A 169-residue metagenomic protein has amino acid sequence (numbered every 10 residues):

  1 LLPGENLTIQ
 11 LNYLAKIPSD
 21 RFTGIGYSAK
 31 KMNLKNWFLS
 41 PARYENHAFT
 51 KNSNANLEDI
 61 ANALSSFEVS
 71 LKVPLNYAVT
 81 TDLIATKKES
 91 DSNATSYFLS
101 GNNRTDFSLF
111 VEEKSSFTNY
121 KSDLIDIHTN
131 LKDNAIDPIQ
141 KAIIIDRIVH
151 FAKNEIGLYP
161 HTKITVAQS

Functional and structural regions predicted by a protein language model:
L1-L2, V73, N103, D133: Short, flexible loop/turn elements at secondary-structure junctions
L1-Q10: Intrinsically disordered, low-complexity Pro/Gly/Ser/Thr-rich segments with frequent PxxP/GP/PP motifs and embedded
L2-P3, N62-A63, S90-D91, K121 (+1 more regions): Extracellular/periplasmic catalytic domains that process cell-envelope and extracellular macromolecules
I9-F110: Extended, low-hydrophobicity, Ser/Thr/Pro/Gly-biased non-transmembrane segments
V69, T118-S169: Juxtacatalytic substrate-recognition/specificity segment
P74, E113, H128-K132: Helix N-cap / beta->alpha transition motif
F107-K121: Extended Gly/Ser/Thr-rich low-complexity repeat segments, especially those forming or decorating extracellular
